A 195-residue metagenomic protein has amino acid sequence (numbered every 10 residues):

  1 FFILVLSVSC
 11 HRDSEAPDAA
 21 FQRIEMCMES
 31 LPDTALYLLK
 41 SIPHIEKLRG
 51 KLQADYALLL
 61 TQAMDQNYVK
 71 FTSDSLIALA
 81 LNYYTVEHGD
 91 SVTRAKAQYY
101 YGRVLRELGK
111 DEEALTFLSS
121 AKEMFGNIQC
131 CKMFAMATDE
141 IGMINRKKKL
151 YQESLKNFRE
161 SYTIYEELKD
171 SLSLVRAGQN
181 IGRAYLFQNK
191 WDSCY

Functional and structural regions predicted by a protein language model:
F2, S7-Y195: A "functional boundary" signal
